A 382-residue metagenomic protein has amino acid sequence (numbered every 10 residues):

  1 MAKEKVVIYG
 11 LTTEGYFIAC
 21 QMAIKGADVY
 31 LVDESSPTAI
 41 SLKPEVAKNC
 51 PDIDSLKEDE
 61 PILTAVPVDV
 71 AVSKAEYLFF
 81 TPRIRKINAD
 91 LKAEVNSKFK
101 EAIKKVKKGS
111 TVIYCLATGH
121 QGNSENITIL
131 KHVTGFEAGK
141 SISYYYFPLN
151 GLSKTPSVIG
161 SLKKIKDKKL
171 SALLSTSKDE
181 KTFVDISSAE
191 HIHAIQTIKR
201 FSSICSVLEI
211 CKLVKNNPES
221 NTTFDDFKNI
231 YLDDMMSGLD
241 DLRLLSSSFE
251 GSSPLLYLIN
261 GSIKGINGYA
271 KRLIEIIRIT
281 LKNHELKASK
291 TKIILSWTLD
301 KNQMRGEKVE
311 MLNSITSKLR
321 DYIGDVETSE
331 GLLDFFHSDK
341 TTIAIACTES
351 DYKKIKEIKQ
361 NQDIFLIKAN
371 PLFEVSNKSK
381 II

Functional and structural regions predicted by a protein language model:
M1-C50, L63-V70, A288-I323, K378-I381: NAD(P)+-binding Rossmann beta1-loop-alpha1 motif at the extreme N-terminus of oxidoreductases
Y9-T13, V32-S35, T81-I84, C115-T118 (+5 more regions): Structural motif
Y16, K98-K100, K104-S187: Rossmann-fold dinucleotide-binding core
S55-T111, C115, L333-K354, Q362-K368: Rossmann-like NAD(P)-binding element
D90-E101, N126-I129, K308-I315: Well-ordered, non-membrane alpha-helical segments in soluble/globular domains
E190, K199-L286, T291: Interdomain hinge/lid region at the active-site interface of Rossmann-like NAD(P)-dependent oxidoreductases
Y231, I259-I382: NAD(P)-dependent dehydrogenase/reductase Rossmann-like domain
